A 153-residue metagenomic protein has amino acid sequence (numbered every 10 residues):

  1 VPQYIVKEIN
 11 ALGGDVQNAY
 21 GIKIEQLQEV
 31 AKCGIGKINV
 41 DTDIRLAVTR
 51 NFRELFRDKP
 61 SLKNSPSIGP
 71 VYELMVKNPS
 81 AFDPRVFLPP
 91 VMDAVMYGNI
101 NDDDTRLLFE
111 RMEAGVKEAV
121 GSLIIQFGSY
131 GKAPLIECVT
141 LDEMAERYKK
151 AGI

Functional and structural regions predicted by a protein language model:
V1-K32, G36-K37: A beta-strand-loop signature enriched in Asp, Gly, Thr, and Trp that corresponds to the sialidase/neuraminidase Asp-box
Q26-I153: C-terminal alpha-helical cap/extension of soluble enzyme domains
